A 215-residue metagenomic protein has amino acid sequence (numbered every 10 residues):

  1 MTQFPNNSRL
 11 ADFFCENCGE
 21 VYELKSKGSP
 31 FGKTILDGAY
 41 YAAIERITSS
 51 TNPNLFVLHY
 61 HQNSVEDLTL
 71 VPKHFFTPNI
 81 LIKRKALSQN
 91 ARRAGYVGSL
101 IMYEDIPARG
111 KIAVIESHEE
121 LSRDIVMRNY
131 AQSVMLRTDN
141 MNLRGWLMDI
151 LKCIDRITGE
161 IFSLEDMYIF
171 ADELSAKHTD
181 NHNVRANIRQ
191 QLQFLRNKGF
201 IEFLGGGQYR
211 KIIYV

Functional and structural regions predicted by a protein language model:
M1-S50: N-terminal cysteine/histidine-rich coordination modules
K27-F31, L58, N63: Basic nucleic-acid-binding interfaces
V71-L151: Long, low-complexity, charged/polar intrinsically disordered regions in eukaryotic proteins
M141-F162, Q193: Positively charged, polyanion-binding regions of nucleic-acid-associated proteins
D166-F170: A short acidic, leucine-rich amphipathic alpha-helix
D172-I188: Short, positively charged loop/turn segments that connect secondary-structure elements
L192-G206: A short, conserved structural fragment
G206-V215: Short, cationic-aromatic polyanion-contact patches
